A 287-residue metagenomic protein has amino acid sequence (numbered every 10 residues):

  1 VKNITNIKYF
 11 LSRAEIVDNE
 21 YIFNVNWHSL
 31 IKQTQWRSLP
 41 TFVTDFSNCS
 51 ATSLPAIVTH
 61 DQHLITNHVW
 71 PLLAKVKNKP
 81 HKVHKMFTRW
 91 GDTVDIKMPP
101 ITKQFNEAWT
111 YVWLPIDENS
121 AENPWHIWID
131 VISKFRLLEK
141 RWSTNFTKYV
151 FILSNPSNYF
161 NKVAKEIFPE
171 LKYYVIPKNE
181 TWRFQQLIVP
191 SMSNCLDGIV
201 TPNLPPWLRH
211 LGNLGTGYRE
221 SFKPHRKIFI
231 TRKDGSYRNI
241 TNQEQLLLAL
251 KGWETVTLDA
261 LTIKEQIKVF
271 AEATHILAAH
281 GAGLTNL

Functional and structural regions predicted by a protein language model:
V1-N286: The feature primarily captures lumenal catalytic ectodomains of type II secretory-pathway glycosyltransferases
